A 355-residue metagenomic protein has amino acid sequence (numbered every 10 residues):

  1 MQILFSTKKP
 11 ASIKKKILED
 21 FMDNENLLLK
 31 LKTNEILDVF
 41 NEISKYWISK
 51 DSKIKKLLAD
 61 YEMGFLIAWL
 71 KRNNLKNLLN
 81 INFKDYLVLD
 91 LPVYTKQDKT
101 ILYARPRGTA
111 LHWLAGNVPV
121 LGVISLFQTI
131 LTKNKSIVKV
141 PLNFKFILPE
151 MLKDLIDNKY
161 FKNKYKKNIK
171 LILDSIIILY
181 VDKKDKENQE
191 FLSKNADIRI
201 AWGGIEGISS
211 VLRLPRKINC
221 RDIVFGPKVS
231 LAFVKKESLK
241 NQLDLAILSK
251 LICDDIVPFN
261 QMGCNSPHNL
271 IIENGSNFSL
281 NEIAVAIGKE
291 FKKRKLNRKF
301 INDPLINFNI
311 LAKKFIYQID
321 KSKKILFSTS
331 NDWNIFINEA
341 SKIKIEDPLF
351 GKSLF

Functional and structural regions predicted by a protein language model:
M1-R107: N-terminal Rossmann-like NAD(P)+-binding subdomain of aldehyde/semialdehyde dehydrogenases
Q2-K45, N163-L171, N195, A286-K293 (+1 more regions): Conserved C-terminal structural/oligomerization subdomain of aldehyde/semialdehyde dehydrogenase
K14-D20, N158, I208, Q242-C253 (+1 more regions): Well-ordered, non-membrane alpha-helical segments in soluble/globular domains
F40, S44-D51, I156-K159, P215 (+4 more regions): Structural signal for hydrophobic packing residues in well-ordered secondary-structure cores of soluble enzyme domains
L79, L87-K162: Conserved small-residue-rich beta-alpha loop and adjacent elements that most often cradle the phosphate/pyrophosphate
T95-L114, Y180-E190, W333-G351: Donor nucleotide-activated moiety binding/catalytic core segment of transferases that use nucleotide-activated donors
Y160, K164-N274: Conserved NAD(P)+-binding/catalytic subdomain of aldehyde/semialdehyde dehydrogenases
K250, P258-F355: NAD(P)-dependent aldehyde/semialdehyde dehydrogenase
